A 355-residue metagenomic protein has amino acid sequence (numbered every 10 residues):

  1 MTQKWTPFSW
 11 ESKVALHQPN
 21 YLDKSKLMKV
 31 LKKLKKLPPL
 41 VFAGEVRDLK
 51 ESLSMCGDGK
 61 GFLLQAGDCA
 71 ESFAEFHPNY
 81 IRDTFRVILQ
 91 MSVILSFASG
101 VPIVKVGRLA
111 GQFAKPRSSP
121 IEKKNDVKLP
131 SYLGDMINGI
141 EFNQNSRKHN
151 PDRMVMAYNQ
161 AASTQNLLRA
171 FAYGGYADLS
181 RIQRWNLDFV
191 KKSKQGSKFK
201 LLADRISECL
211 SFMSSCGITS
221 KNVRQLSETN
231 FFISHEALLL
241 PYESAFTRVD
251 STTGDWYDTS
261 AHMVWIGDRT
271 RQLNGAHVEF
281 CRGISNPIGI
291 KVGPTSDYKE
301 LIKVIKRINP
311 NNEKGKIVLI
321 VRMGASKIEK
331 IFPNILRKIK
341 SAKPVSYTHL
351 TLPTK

Functional and structural regions predicted by a protein language model:
T2-D58: N-terminal basic/disordered segments at the start of proteins
L37-L40, S52-M55, L63, N79 (+2 more regions): C-terminal accessory/interaction regions of large nucleic acid-associated machines
F42, A66-G67: N-terminal signal-anchor module of multipass membrane proteins
D48-K50, N274-H277, V304, P333-I335: Glycine-rich, charged/polar anion/phosphate-binding loops that engage phosphate groups from diverse ligands
G59-G61, S285-P287, K314-K316, P344-Y347: A general structural motif
A70-E71, E75-G324: Active-site-facing alpha/beta catalytic cores
V318-L319, A325-V345: Non-transmembrane, aqueous-exposed alpha-helical and coiled segments at domain scale
T348-T354: Conserved small/polar residues in nucleotide/adenosyl-binding loops
